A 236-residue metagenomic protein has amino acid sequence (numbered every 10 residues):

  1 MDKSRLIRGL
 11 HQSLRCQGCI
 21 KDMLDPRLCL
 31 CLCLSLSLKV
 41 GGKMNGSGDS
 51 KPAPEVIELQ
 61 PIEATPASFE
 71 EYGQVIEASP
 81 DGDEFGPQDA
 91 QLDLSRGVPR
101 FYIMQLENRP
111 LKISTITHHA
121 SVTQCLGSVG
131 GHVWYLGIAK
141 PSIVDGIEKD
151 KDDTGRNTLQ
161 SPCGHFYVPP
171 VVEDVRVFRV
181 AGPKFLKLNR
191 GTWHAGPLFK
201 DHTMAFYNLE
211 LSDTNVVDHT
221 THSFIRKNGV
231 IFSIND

Functional and structural regions predicted by a protein language model:
D2-D25, L38-V177, E210, T214-I225 (+1 more regions): Non-catalytic, conserved peripheral segments adjacent to functional cores
R27-C29, V133, A205: Intrinsically disordered, low-complexity segments enriched in small/polar residues
L30-S37: Intrinsically disordered, low-complexity terminal segments enriched in Ser/Thr
H119, V129, A181, F199-H202: A generic structural signal for short, non-catalytic loop/turn and secondary-structure boundary residues
Q124, L186, M204: Residue-level detector of short, conserved catalytic/binding motifs and their immediate flanks
R179-P197: Conserved metal-binding segment of the jelly-roll/cupin
T192-T221: A short beta-strand-loop micro-motif that forms or neighbors metal/cofactor- and ligand-binding patches at active-site
